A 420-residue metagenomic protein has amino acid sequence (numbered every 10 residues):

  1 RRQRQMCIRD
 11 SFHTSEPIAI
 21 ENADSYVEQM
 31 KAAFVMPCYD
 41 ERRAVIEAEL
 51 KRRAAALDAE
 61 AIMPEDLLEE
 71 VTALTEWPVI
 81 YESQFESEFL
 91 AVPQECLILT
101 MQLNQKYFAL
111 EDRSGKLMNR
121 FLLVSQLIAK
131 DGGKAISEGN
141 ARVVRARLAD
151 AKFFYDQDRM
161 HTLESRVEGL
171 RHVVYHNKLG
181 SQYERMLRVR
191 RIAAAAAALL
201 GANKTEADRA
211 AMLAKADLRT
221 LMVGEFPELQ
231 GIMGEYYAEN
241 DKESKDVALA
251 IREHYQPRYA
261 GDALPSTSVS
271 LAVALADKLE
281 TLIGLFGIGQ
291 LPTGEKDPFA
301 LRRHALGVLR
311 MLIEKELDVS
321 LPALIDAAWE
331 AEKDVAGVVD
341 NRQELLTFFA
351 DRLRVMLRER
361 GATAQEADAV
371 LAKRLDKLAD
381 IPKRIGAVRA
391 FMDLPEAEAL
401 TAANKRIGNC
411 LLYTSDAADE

Functional and structural regions predicted by a protein language model:
R1-Q5, R9-S415, E420: Amphipathic alpha-helical "coupling" segments that flank catalytic cores
